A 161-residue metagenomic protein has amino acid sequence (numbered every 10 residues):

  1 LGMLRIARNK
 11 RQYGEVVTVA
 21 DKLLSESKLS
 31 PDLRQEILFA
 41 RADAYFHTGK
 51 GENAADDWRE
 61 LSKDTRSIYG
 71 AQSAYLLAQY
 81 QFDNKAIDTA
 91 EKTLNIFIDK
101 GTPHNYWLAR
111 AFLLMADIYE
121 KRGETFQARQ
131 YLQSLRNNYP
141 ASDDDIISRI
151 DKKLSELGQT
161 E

Functional and structural regions predicted by a protein language model:
L1-E161: Acidic, polar-rich low-complexity tracts and alpha-helical solenoid repeat scaffolds
